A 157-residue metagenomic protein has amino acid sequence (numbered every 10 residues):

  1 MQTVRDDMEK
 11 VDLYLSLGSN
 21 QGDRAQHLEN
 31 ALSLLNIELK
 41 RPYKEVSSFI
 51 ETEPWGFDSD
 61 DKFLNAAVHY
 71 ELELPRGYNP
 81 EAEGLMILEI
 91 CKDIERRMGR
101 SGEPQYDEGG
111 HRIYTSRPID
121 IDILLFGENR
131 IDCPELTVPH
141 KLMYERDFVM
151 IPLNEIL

Functional and structural regions predicted by a protein language model:
Q2-L32: Extended accessory regions or peripheral subdomains of proteins
D6-E9, L13, R24, V46 (+2 more regions): A generic structural signal for ordered alpha-helices
L13-L15, A66, I121: Hydrophobic residues positioned within well-ordered beta-strands of beta-sheet architectures
L17-S19, V68-L74, L125-E128: Short beta-strand-to-loop capping motifs
N20, V46, V68, D122 (+1 more regions): Residue-level signal for inorganic ion chemistry
N30-E83, I87: Short, surface-exposed acidic-centric catalytic microdomains
W55-F63, E81-L157: Flexible, gly/pro- and Lys/Arg-enriched active-site loops
